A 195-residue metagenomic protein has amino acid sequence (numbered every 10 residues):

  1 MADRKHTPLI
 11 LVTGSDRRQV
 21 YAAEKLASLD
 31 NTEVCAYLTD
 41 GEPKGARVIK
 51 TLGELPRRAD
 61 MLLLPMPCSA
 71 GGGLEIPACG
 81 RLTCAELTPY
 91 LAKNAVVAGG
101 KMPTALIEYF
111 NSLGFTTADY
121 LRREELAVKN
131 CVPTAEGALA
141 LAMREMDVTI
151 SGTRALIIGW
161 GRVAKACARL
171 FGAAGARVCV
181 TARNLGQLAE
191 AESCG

Functional and structural regions predicted by a protein language model:
A2, T7, L11-N31, Y37-D40 (+1 more regions): N-terminal accessory targeting/assembly segments
A2-K5, M61-S151: Glycine/serine-rich phosphate-binding loop and adjoining beta1-alpha1 elements at the start of nucleotide-handling
T7, D30, A46, R58-A59 (+4 more regions): Short, well-ordered alpha-helix to beta-strand connector turns
I10-Y21, L26, S151-G172: Glycine-rich adenosine-cofactor-binding loop
E24-L26, A46-V48, L106-G114, A191: Short, aromatic/basic amphipathic alpha-helical patches
L29-G45, A174-C194: NAD(P)-binding Rossmann-fold cofactor-contacting core
G45-R58, S193-G195: Short acidic low-complexity segments
